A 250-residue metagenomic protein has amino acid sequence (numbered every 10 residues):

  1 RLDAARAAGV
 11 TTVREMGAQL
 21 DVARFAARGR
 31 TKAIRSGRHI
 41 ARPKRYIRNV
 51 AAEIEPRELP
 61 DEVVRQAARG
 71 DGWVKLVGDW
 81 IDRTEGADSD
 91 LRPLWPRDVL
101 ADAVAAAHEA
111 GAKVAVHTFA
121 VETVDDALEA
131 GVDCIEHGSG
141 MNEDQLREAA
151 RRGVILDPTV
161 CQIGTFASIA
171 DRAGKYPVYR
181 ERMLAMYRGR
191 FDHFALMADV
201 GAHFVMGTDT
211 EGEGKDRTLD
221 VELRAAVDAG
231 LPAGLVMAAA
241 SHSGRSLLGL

Functional and structural regions predicted by a protein language model:
L2-A110, V154-I163, I169: Divalent-metal coordination cores built from histidine and acidic residues
D3-A7, A67-A68, L128, A150 (+2 more regions): Non-catalytic positions within long, well-ordered alpha-helices that form the structural scaffold/packing of enzyme
R30, E129-C134, A150-L156, G174-P177 (+2 more regions): Glycine-enriched alpha-helix->loop->beta-strand junction motifs that scaffold or abut catalytic
D61, R65, D98-A105, D144-R147 (+4 more regions): Alpha-helical scaffolding segments of alpha/beta enzyme cores, especially the outer helices of TIM-barrel or partial
A68-G70, D125-D144, G201, A225-M237: Structural recognition of alpha->loop->beta junctions
P96-V104, A115-E129: N-terminal active-site wall of soluble small-molecule enzyme domains
E109, Y187-L250: His/Asp/Glu-enriched, well-ordered alpha-helical/loop segment that forms or immediately abuts the divalent-metal
I163-R182: Active-site loop ensemble at the mouth of alpha/beta enzyme cores that anchors a bound cofactor
